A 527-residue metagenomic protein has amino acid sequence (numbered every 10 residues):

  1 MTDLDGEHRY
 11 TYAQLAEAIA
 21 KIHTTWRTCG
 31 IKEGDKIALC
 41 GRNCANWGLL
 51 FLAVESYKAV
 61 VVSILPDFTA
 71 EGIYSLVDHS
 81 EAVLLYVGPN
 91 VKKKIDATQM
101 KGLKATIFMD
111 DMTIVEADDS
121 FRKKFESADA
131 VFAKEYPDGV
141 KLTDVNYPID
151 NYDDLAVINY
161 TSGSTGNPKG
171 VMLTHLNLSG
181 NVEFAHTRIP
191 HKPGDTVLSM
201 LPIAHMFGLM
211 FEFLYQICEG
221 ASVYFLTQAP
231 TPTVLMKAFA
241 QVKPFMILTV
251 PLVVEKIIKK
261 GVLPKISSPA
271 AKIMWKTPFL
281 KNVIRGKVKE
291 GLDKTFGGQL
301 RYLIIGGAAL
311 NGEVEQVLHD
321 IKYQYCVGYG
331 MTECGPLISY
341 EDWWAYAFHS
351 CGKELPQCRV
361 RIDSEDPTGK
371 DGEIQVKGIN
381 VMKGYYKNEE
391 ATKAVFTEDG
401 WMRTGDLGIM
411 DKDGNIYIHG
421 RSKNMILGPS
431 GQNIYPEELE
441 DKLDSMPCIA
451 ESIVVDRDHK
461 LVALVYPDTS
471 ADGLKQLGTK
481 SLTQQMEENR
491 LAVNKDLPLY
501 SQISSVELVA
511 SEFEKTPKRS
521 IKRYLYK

Functional and structural regions predicted by a protein language model:
M1-I31, D35-L52, T69-Y74, H175-L176: Conserved AMP-binding/adenylate-forming core of the ANL superfamily
T11-A13, A156-V182: Conserved AMP-binding A3 loop
C29, S56-A133, V145, H459: Structural core segment of the AMP-binding/adenylate-forming
F68, L85, G378, K383-G384 (+1 more regions): AMP-binding/adenylate-forming catalytic core of the ANL superfamily
F108, E126, A130-Y160, N167 (+1 more regions): Conserved pre-ATP/AMP-binding loop-to-beta segment of ANL
S179-T196, I203-G291, Q299, Q324: Conserved AMP-binding/adenylation subdomain of ANL enzymes
I284-I416, S422-M425, E440: Conserved AMP-binding/adenylate-forming
E451, H459, R490-K527: Conserved C-terminal "lid"/linker of ANL adenylate-forming enzymes
